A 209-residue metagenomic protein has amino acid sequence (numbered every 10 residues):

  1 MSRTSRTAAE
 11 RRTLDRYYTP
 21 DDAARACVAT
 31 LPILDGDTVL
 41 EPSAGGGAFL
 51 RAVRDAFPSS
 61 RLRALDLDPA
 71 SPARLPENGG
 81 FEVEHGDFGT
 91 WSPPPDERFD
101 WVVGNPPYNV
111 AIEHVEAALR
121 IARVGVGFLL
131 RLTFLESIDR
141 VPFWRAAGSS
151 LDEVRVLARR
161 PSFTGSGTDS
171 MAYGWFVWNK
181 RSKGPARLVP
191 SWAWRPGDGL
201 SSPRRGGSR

Functional and structural regions predicted by a protein language model:
M1-R209: Class I S-adenosyl-L-methionine-dependent methyltransferase catalytic core
